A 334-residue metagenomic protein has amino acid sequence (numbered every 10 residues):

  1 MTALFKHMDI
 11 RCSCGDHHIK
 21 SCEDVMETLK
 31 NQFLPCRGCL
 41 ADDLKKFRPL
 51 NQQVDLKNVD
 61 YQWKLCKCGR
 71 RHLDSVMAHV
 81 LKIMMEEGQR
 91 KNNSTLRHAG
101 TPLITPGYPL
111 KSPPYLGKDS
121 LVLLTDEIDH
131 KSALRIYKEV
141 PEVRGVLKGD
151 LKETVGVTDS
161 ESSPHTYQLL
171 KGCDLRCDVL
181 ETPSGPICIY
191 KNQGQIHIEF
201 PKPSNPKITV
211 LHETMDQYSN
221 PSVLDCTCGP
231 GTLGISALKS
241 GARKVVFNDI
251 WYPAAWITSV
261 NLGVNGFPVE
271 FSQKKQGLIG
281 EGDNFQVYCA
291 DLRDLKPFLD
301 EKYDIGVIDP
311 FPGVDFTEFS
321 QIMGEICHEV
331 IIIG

Functional and structural regions predicted by a protein language model:
M1-H79: N-terminal cysteine/histidine-rich coordination modules
D126-K202: Non-catalytic substrate-recognition/targeting regions of SAM-dependent transferases
K202-P221: Conserved alpha-helix/loop element of class I SAM-dependent methyltransferases that forms part of the SAM/SAH-binding
N220-G229: Conserved class I S-adenosyl-L-methionine
P230-R243: Conserved SAM-binding loop of SAM-dependent methyltransferases across substrates and taxa, primarily the Class I
K244-D249: Conserved SAM-binding motif I beta-strand of class I
I250-K302: S-adenosyl-L-methionine
E281-G334: S-adenosylmethionine
